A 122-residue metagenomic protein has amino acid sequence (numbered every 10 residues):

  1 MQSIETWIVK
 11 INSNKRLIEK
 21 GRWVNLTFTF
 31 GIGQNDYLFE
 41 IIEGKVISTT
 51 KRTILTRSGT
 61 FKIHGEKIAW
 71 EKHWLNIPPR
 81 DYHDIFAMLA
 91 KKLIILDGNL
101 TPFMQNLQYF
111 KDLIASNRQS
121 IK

Functional and structural regions predicted by a protein language model:
M1-K122: Feature captures hydrophobic
